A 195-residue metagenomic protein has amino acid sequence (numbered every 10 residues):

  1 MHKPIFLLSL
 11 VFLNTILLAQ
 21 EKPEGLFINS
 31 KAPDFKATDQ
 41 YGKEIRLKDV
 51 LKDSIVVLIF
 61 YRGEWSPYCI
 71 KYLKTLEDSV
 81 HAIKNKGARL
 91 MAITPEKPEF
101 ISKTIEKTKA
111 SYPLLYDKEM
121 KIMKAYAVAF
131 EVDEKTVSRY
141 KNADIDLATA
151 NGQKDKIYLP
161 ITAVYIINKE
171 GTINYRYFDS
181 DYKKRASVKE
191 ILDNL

Functional and structural regions predicted by a protein language model:
M1-P23: Bacterial Sec-dependent N-terminal signal peptides
Q20-K48: N-terminal "domain-start" segment that seeds a small globular fold
A32-P33, I55-V56, I161-A163: Short loop/turn microsegments at loop-to-beta-strand junctions
K48-L76: Short active-site neighborhood of thiol/selenol oxidoreductases, capturing the structured segment around
L51, K84, I157-L159: Extracellular/periplasmic catalytic domains that process cell-envelope and extracellular macromolecules
V57, Y182-L195: A short, polar/charged loop-to-alpha-helix boundary motif
K71-A127: Structural microenvironment flanking redox-active thiols in thiol-disulfide oxidoreductases
M120-K183: Thiol/selenol-based redox catalytic cores and closely related redox-interacting motifs
